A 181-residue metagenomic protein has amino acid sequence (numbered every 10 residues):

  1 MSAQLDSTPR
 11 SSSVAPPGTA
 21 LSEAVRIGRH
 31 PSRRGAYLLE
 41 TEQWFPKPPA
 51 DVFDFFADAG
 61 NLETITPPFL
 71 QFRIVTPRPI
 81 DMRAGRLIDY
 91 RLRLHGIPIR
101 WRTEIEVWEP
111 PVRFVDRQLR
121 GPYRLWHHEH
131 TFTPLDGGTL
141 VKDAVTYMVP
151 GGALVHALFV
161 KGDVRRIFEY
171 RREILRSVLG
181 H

Functional and structural regions predicted by a protein language model:
S2-R83: Hydrophobic ligand-binding cavity/cleft-lining segments
A20-E23, R29-R33, V115-F168: Beta-strand/loop substructures that line and gate deep hydrophobic ligand-binding cavities in soluble
L38-E40, P98-R102, L125-H128: Short, surface-exposed coil-to-beta transition loops
E42-P46, R73, R91, E104-E106 (+2 more regions): Generic structural detector for well-ordered beta-strands
F45-K47, L94-G96, P122, Y147-V149: Beta-strand elements of well-folded, non-transmembrane domains
P48, P110, L135-G138: Short strand-connecting beta-turns/loops that link adjacent beta-strands
E63, R73-R120, L140, R176-H181: Glycine-rich portal/gate segments that line the openings of hydrophobic small-molecule binding cavities
R171: Substrate/cofactor-recognition hotspot
